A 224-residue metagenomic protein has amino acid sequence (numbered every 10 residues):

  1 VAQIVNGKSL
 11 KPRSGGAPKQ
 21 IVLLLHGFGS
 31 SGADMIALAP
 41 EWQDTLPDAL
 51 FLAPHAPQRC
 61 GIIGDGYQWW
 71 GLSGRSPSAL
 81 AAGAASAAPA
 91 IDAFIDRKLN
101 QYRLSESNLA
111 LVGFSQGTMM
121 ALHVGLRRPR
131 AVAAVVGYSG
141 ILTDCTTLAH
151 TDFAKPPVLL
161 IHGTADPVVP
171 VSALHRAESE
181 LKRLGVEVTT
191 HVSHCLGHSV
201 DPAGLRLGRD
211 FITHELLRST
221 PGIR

Functional and structural regions predicted by a protein language model:
A2-N108: Serine-hydrolase catalytic machinery in alpha/beta-hydrolase-like enzymes
K19-Q20, E106-S107, F153-V158, L184-E187: Short, proline-enriched alpha-helix->beta-strand connector loops that line the catalytic pocket of alpha/beta-hydrolase
G32-A33, T146, D201: Short N-terminal helix/helix-N-cap motif within the alpha/beta-hydrolase-1
A37-A39, P170-E180: Short alpha-helix in the alpha/beta-hydrolase fold that links the catalytic acid
P54-H55, V112, V136-S139, I161 (+1 more regions): Alpha/beta-hydrolase-fold catalytic nucleophile elbow
L99, S107-A154: Primarily recognizes the serine-hydrolase "nucleophile elbow" in alpha/beta-hydrolase and SGNH/GDSL folds
L159-H162, D166: Short beta-strand/loop motif that positions the catalytic acidic residue of the alpha/beta-hydrolase fold
H175-R224: C-terminal catalytic histidine-bearing segment of alpha/beta-hydrolase fold enzymes
